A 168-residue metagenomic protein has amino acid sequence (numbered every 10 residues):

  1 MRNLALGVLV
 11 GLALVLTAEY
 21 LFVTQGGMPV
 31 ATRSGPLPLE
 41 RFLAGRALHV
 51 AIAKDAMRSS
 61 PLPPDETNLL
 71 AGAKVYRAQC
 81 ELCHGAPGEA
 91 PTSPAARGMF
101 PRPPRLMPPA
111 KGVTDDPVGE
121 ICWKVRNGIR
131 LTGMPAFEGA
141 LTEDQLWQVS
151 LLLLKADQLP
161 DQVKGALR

Functional and structural regions predicted by a protein language model:
M1-L4, G165-R168: Short, low-complexity, intrinsically disordered N-terminal peptides in bacterial proteins
R2-L70, P94, D115-V118, E138-L152: Periplasmic c-type cytochrome electron-transfer domains
L4, G26-R33, K74-L82, R102-A110: Short, mixed-charge, low-aromatic patches
H49, E66-E89, A96: Sequence/structural segment immediately N-terminal to covalent heme-attachment motifs in c-type and related
G85-T92, G112-V113, G128: Glycine-centered small-residue hotspots that permit tight backbone geometry or close packing
R97-L154: Extracytoplasmic electron-transfer domains, predominantly the class I c-type cytochrome c fold
A136-E138, P160-A166: Surface-exposed patches in mature extracellular/periplasmic domains of secreted proteins
D157: Low-complexity, rRNA-contacting terminal tracts
